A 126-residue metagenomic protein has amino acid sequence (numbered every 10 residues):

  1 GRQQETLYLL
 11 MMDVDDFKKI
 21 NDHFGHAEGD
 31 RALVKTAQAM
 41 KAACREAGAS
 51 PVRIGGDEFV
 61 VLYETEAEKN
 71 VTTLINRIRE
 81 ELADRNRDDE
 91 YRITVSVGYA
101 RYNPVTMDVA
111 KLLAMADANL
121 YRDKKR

Functional and structural regions predicted by a protein language model:
G1-Y8, D15-A42, V52-G56, V60-V61 (+3 more regions): Conserved long alpha-helical elements within nucleotide-processing catalytic cores of c-di-GMP signaling and class III
L9, F59, V95-Y99: A structural signal for short, well-ordered beta-strand segments
V14, T65, V97: Residues immediately flanking
A39-E46, R77-R85: Generic non-transmembrane alpha-helical segments
E46-G48, A67-T73, R85-N86, K125: Inter-domain helical "communication" segments and dimerization helices that couple sensory or membrane-embedded modules
S50-R53, Y91: A short pre-motif secondary-structure segment
V61-E66, R101-N103: Short beta-strand-to-loop capping motifs
T72-A83, Y102-R126: Catalytic-core segments of nucleotide cyclases and related cyclic-nucleotide turnover enzymes
